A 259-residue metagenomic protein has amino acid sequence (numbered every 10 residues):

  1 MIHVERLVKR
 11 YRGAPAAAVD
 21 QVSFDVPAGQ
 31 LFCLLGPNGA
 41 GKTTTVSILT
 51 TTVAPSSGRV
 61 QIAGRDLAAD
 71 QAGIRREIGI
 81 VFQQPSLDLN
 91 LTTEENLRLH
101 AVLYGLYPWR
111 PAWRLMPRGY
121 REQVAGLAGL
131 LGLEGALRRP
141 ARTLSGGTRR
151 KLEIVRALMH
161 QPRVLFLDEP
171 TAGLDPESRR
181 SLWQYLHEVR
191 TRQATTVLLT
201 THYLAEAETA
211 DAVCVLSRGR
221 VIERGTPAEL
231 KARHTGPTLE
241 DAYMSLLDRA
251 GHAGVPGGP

Functional and structural regions predicted by a protein language model:
G58-A69, I74: Conserved ABC transporter NBD signature motif
R98, V102-G105, P111-A136: Conserved ABC ATPase "signature" region
P140-L144: Conserved ABC ATPase signature
Q161: Conserved catalytic motifs of ABC-family nucleotide-binding domains
L165-D168: Catalytic Walker B motif of ABC-type/P-loop ATPase nucleotide-binding domains
R180-R192: Helical segment within the ABC ATPase nucleotide-binding domain
